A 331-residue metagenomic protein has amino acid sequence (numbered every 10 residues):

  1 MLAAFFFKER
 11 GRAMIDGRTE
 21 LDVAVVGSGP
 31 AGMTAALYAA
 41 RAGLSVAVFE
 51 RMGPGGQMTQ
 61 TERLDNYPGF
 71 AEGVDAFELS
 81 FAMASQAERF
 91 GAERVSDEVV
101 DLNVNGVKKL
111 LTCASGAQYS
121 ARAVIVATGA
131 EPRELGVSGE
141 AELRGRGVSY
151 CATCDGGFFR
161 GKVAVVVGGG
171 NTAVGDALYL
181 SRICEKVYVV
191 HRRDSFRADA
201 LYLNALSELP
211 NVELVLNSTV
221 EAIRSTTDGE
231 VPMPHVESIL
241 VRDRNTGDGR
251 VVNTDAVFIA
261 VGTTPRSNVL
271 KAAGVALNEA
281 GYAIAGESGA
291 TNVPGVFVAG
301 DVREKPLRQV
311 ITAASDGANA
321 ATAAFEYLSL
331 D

Functional and structural regions predicted by a protein language model:
L2-A13: Short, Lys/Arg-enriched N-terminal segments with co-localized hydrophobic residues within the first ~10-30 amino acids
E9-R10, A87-C113, Q118-A121, S181-G286 (+1 more regions): A Rossmann-like FAD-binding core segment of flavoenzymes
G11, T19, E131, G136 (+4 more regions): FAD-site-proximal beta/loop scaffold in flavoenzymes
I15-D16, L21-F90, V174-A200: Beta1-alpha1 glycine-rich phosphate/pyrophosphate-binding loop at the start of Rossmann-like nucleotide-binding domains
E20-D22, S96, R160-K162, N217 (+1 more regions): Phosphate-coordination loops involved in phosphoryl transfer and adenosine-cofactor binding
G29-A31, G53, A130-P132, G170-T172 (+1 more regions): Residue-level detector of alpha-helix initiation sites
R94-A114, Q118-G157: Glycine/small-residue-rich loop that forms an oxyanion/phosphate-binding "nest" at active or ligand-binding sites
